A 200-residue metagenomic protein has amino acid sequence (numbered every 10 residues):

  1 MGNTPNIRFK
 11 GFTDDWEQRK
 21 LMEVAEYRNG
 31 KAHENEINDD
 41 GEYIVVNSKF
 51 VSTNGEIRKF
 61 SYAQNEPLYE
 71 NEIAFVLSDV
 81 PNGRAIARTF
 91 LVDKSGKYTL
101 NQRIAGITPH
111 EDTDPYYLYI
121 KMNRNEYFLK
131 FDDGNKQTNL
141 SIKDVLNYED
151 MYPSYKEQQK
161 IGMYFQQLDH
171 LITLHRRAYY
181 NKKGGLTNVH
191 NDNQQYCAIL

Functional and structural regions predicted by a protein language model:
M1-L200: Feature detects amphipathic, helix-rich regulatory segments
